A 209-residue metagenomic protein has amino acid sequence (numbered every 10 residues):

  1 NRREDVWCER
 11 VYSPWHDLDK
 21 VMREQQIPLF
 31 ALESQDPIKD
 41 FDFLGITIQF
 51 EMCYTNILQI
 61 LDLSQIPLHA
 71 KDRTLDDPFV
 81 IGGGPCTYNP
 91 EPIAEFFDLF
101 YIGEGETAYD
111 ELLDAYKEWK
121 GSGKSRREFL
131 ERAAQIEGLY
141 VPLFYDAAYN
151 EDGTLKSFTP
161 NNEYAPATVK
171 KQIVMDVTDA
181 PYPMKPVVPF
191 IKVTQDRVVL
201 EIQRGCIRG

Functional and structural regions predicted by a protein language model:
E4-D17: A short beta-strand-loop structural module common to alpha/beta enzyme folds
P14-N162: Glycine-rich beta-alpha loop elements in corrinoid/cobalamin-binding modules across cobalamin-dependent enzymes
C53, I60-D62, H69-R73, A180-R197 (+1 more regions): Conserved mixed alpha/beta core segments that line enzyme active sites in large multi-domain catalysts
L139, A180, C206: Conserved hydrophobic/aromatic pocket- or pore-lining residues that grip, position, or stack substrates in active sites
P142, A148-V199: N-terminal [4Fe-4S]-dependent radical SAM core
E201-G209: Local cysteine-cluster metal-coordination motifs and their immediate loop/turn environment, predominantly Fe-S cluster
